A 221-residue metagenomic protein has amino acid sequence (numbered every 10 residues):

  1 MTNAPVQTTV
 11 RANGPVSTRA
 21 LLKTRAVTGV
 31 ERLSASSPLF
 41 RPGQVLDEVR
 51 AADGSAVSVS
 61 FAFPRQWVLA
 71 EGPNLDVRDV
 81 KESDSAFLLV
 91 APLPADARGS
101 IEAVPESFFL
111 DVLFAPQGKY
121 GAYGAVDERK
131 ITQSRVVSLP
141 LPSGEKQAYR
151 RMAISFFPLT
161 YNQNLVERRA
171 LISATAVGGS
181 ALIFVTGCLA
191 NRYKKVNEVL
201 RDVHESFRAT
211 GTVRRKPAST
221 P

Functional and structural regions predicted by a protein language model:
M1-Y149, F156-E167, A176-P221: N-terminal targeting sequences that direct proteins away from the cytosol to non-cytosolic compartments
